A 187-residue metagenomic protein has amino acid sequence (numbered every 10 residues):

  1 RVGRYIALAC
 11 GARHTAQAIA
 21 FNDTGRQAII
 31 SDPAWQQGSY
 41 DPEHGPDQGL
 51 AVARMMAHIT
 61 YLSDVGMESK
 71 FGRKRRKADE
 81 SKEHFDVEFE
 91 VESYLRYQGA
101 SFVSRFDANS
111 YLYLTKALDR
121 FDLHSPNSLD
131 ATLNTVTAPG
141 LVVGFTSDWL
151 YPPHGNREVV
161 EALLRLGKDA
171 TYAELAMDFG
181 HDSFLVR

Functional and structural regions predicted by a protein language model:
G3-S101: Alpha/beta-hydrolase-fold enzymes
Y97-Q98, Y113-T132: Active-site nucleophile elbow and catalytic-triad environment of alpha/beta-hydrolase enzymes
V103, W149-E158: Conserved alpha/beta-hydrolase "acid-adjacent" motif
L133-T137, L163-L166: Short, conserved loop/helix-junction motifs that constitute active-site signature segments in enzyme catalytic cores
V136, V142-G144: Short beta-strand/loop motif that positions the catalytic acidic residue of the alpha/beta-hydrolase fold
T146-D148, M177: Acidic beta-to-alpha connecting loop that harbors the catalytic carboxylate
G155-R157, M177-R187: Post-His helix in hydrolase/transferase enzymes
V160-G180: Catalytic histidine neighborhood in serine/cysteine hydrolases with alpha/beta-hydrolase-type architecture
